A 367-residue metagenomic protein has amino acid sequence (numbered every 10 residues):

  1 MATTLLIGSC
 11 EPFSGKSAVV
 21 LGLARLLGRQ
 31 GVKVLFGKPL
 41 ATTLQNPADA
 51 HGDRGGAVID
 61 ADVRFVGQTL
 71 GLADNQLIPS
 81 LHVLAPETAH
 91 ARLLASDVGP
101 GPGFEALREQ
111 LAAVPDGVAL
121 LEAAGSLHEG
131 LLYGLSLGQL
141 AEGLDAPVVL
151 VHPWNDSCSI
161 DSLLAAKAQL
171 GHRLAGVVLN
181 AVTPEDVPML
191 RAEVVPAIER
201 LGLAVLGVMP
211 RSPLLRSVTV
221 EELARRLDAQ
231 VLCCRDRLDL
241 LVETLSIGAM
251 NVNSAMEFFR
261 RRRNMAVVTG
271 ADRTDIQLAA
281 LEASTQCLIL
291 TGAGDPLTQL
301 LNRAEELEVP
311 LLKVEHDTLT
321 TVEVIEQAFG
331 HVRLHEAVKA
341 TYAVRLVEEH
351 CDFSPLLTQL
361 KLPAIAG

Functional and structural regions predicted by a protein language model:
T4-L5, K33-L35, R64, N75 (+8 more regions): Structural motif
L5-C10, S14, A18-P102, A106 (+1 more regions): N-terminal phosphate/diphosphate-binding loop that engages ATP/GTP or pyrophosphate donors across diverse enzyme folds
S9-C10, L23, P39-L40, S80-L81 (+9 more regions): Fold-independent oxyanion-binding glycine-rich loops and adjacent beta-strand/coil segments at enzyme active sites
H82-A85, A91-G99, P196-R216: Ligand-binding beta-strand-loop-alpha-helix segment within the catalytic cores of soluble metabolic enzymes
A91-Y133, G138-G143: Phosphate-binding/switch loop-helix module in NTP-utilizing enzymes
A112-P115, M256-M265, A280-S284: Flexible, charged surface loops at secondary-structure boundaries
A123-L203, D272-H335: Conserved catalytic-core segment of NTP-binding enzymes
V208-T269, A328-G367: Non-catalytic interface/targeting segments
